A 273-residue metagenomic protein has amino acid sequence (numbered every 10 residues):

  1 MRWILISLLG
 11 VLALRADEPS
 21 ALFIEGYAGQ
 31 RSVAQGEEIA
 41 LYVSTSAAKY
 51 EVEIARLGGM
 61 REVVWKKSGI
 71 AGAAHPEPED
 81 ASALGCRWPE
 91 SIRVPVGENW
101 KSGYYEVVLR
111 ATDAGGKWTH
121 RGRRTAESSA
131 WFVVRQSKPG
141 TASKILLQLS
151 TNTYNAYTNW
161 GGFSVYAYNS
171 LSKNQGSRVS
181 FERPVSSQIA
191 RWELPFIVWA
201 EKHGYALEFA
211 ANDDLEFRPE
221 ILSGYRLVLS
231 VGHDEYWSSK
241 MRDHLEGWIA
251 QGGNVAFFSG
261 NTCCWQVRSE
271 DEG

Functional and structural regions predicted by a protein language model:
M1-W3: Positively charged n-region of N-terminal signal peptides that target proteins for export
I6-A16: Hydrophobic h-region of N-terminal signal peptides that target proteins for export in Gram-negative bacteria
D17-F23: Proline/serine/threonine-rich low-complexity linkers at boundaries of modular beta-sandwich domains
E25-H120, S128-W131: Ligand-binding face of N-terminal immunoglobulin V-set domains in extracellular IgSF glycoproteins
S44-G59, G69-I70, D113-W118, G122-S223: Aromatic-Pro/Gly-enriched surface loop or interdomain linker that acts as a lid/target-recognition segment
A71, P76-C86, S91-P95, N99-K101 (+1 more regions): Helical hinge/lid and interdomain linker segments adjacent to catalytic or ligand-binding clefts that mediate domain
R110, S150, H233: Flexible loop residues that form catalytic and substrate-binding hotspots at small-molecule/glycan-binding clefts
